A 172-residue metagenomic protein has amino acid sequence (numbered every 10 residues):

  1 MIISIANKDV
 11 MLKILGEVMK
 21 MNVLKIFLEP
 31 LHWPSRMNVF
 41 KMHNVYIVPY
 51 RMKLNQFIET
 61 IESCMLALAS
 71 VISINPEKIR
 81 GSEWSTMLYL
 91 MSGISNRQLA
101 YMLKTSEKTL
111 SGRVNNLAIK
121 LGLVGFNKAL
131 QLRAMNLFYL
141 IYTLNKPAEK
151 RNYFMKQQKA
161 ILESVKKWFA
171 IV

Functional and structural regions predicted by a protein language model:
M1-A69: N-terminal regulatory/sensing modules of transcriptional regulators
Y50-I61, K78-W84, L140-A148: A broadly tuned preference for mixed-charge, low-complexity surface segments
T60, R113-N116: Residues within the DNA-recognition helix of helix-turn-helix
A67-I74, L123: Charged, solvent-exposed alpha-helical segments that act as regulatory interaction surfaces
I72-R113: Helix-turn-helix DNA-binding segment
I119-V172: Basic, Lys/Arg-enriched C-terminal extension of HTH/homeodomain DNA-binding domains
